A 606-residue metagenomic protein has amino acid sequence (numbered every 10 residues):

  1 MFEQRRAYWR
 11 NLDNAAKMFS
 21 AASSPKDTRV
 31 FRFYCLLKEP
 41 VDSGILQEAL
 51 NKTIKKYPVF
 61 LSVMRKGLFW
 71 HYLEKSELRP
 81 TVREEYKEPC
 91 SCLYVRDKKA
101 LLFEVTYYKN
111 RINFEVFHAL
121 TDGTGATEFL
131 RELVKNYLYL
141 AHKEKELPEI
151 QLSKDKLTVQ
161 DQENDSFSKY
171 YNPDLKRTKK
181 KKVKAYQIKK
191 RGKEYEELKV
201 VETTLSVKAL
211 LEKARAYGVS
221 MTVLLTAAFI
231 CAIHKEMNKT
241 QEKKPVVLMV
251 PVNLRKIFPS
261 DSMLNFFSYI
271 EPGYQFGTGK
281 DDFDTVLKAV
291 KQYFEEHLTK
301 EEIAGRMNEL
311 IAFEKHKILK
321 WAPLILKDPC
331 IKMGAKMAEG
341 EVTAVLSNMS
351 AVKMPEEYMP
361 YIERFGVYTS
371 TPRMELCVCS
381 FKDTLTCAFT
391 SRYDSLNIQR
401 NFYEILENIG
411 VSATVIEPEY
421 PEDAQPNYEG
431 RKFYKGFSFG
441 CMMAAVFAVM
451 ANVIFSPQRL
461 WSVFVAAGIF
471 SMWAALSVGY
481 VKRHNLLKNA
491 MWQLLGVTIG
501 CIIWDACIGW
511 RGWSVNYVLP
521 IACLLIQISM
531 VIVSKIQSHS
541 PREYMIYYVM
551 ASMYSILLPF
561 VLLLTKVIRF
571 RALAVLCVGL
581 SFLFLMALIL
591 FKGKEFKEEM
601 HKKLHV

Functional and structural regions predicted by a protein language model:
M1-L68, E77-F103, K235-P421: Acyl-thioester-dependent acyl-group transfer interface
M1-N14, F103, R111, L120-E128 (+2 more regions): Non-catalytic, low-complexity flexible loops and terminal extensions
K38-Y57, E115-R131, E202-K239, C387-S391 (+1 more regions): Acyl activation and transfer enzymes in specialized metabolism, enriched for ANL adenylate-forming modules
A227, V290, A490-I499, M545-I556: Central hydrophobic cores of alpha-helical transmembrane segments in multi-pass integral membrane proteins
A444-A467, K482-K488, I502-A522, S540-Y544 (+1 more regions): Membrane-helix interface and helix-disruption motif detector
F464-A475, Q493-D505, S514-I532, S552-S555 (+1 more regions): Generic alpha-helical transmembrane segments
L524-I546, L558-T565, A587-F591: Alpha-helical transmembrane segments in multipass membrane proteins, preferentially the mid-helix core
F596-V606: Short, highly charged, low-complexity non-transmembrane loops/tails of multi-pass membrane proteins
